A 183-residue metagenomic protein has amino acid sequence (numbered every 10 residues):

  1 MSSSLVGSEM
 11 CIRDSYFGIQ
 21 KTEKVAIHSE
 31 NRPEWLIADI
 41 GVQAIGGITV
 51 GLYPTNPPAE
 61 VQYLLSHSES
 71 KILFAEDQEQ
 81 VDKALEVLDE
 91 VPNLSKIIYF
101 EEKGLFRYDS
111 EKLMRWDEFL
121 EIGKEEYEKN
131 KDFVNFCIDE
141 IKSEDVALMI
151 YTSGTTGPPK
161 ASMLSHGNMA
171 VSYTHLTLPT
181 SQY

Functional and structural regions predicted by a protein language model:
M1-G7, I12, H175-Y183: Single conserved hydrophobic/aromatic residue that forms the stacking wall/gate of nucleotide- or nucleobase-binding
S3, W35-L36, Y53, Y63 (+2 more regions): Tryptophan-centric aromatic hotspots in well-structured domains and transmembrane helices
S4-L5, F74, L113, E140 (+1 more regions): Short aromatic/basic micro-patch
R13-A59: Conserved AMP-binding/adenylate-forming
F17, A44-I122, F136: Structural core segment of the AMP-binding/adenylate-forming
I27, G46, L94, Y99 (+4 more regions): Domain-wide signal for the mature, well-folded portions of proteins, strongly enriched in nucleus-encoded organellar
G47-V50, L65-D77, A147-I150, P158-L176 (+1 more regions): AMP-binding/adenylate-forming
M114-D117, K124-Y151, P158, S181: Conserved pre-ATP/AMP-binding loop-to-beta segment of ANL
